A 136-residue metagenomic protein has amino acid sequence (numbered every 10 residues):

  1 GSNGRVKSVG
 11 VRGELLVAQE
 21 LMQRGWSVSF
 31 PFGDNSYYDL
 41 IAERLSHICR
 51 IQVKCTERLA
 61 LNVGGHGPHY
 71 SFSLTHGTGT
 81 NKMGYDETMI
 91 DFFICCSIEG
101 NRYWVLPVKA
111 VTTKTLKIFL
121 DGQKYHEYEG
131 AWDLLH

Functional and structural regions predicted by a protein language model:
G1-P31: Acidic-basic catalytic patches of nuclease active cores, encompassing PD-(D/E)XK and other metal-cofactor nuclease
V17, L21, L40-A42, H47-E57: Conserved catalytic cores of phosphodiester-cleaving nucleases, focusing on short active-site segments
M22, S73-K82, M89, D121-H126 (+1 more regions): Conserved functional hotspots at enzyme active or ligand-binding sites that engage polyanionic ligands
F30, R50-Q52, V105: A structural signal for short, well-ordered beta-strand segments and their strand-loop junctions that often border
F32-D34, R44-L45, S97: Short loop/turn positions at the edges of beta-strands in beta-sheet-rich folds
N35-D39: Beta-rich nucleic-acid/ligand-interaction surfaces
K54-N101: Catalytic cores of nucleic-acid endonucleases
G100, W104-H136: Non-catalytic C-terminal interaction segments of nucleic acid-processing enzymes
